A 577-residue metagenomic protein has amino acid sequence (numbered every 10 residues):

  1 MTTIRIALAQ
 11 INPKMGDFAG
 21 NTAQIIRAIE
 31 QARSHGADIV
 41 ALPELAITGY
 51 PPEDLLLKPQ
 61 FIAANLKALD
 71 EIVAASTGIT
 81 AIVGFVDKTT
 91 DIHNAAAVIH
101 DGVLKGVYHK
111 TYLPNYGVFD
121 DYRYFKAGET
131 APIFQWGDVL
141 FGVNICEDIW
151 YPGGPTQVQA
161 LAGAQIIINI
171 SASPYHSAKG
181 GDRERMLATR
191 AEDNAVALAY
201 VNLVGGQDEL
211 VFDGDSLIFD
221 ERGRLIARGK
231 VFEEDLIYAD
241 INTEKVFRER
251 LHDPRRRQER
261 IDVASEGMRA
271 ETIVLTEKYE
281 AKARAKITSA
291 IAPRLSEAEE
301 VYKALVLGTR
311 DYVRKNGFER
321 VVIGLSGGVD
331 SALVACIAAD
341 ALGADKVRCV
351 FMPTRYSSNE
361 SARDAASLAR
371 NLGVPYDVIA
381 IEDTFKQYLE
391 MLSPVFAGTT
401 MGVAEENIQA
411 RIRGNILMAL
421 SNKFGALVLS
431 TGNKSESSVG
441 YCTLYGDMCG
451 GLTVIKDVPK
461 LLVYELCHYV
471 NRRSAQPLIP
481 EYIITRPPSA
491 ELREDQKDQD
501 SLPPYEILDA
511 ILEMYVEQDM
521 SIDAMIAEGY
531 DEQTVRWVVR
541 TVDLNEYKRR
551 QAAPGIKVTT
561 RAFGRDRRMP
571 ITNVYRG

Functional and structural regions predicted by a protein language model:
M1-G324, D340: Enzyme catalytic cores with a strong preference for nitrogen-chemistry domains
A195, E221, K245-S326, S331-G577: ATP/NTP-dependent adenylation/nucleotidyl-transfer catalytic domains that generate, transfer, or process NMP-activated
